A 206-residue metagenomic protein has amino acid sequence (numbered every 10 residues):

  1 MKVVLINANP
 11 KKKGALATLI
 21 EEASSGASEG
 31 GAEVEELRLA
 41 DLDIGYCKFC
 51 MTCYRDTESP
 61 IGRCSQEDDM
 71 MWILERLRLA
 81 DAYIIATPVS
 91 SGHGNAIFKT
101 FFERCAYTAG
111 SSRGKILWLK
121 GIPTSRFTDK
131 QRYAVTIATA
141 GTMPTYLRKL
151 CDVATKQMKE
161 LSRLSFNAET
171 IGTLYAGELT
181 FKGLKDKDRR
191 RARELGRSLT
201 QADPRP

Functional and structural regions predicted by a protein language model:
M1-G110, G177-P206: N-terminal beta1-alpha1-beta2 submodule of the flavodoxin-like/Rossmannoid cofactor-binding fold
A23-G30, E160-A168: Short helix-loop-beta junction
E33, L79, K130, N167-T170: Short loop/turn motifs at secondary-structure junctions
F49, F98-F102, F127, Y133 (+3 more regions): Phenylalanine-focused residue identity feature
G110-S165: Short, glycine-/small-residue-rich phosphate/pyrophosphate-handling segment
I171-A176: Beta-strand-loop-alpha "switch" segments that mediate conformational coupling across diverse proteins
